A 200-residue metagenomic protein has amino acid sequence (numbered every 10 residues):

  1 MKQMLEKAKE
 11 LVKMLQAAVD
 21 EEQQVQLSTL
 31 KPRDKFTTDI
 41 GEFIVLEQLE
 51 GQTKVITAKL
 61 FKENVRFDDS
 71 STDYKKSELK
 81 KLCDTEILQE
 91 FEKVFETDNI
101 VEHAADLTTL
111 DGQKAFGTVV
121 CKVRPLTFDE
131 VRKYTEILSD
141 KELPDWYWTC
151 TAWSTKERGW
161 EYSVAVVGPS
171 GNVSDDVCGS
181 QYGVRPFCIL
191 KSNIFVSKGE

Functional and structural regions predicted by a protein language model:
M1-L5: Short amphipathic alpha-helical heptad-repeat segments
E6-E200: Collagenous Gly-X-Y triple-helix signature in extracellular proteins
